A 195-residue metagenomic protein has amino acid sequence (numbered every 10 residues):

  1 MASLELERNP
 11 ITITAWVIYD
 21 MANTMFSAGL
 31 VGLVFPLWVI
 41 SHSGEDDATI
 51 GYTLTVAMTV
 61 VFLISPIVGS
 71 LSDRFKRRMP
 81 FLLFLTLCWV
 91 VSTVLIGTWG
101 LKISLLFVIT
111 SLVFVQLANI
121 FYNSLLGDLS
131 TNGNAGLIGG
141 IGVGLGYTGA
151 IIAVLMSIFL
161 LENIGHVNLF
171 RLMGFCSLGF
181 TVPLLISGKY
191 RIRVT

Functional and structural regions predicted by a protein language model:
S3-M58: Helix-loop boundary and gating motifs at the non-cytosolic
Y52-S70: Central cavity-lining transmembrane alpha-helices of secondary-active solute carriers, predominantly the Major
S72-T86: Cytoplasmic membrane-interface "Motif A"-like loop-to-helix N-cap segments of 12-TM Major Facilitator Superfamily
L83-L101: C-terminal ends and interior cores of transmembrane alpha-helices in multi-pass membrane transporters/permeases
S92, K102-A118: Hydrophobic core of transmembrane alpha-helices in multi-pass small-molecule transporters, especially MFS/SLC-type
L117-T131: Intracellular juxtamembrane helix-capping segments at the cytosolic ends of symmetry-related transmembrane helices
L137-I158: Glycine-rich segments within core transmembrane alpha-helices of 12-TM secondary carriers
A153-L161, F175-R193: C-terminal membrane-cytosol helix-exit motif in multi-pass small-molecule transporters
